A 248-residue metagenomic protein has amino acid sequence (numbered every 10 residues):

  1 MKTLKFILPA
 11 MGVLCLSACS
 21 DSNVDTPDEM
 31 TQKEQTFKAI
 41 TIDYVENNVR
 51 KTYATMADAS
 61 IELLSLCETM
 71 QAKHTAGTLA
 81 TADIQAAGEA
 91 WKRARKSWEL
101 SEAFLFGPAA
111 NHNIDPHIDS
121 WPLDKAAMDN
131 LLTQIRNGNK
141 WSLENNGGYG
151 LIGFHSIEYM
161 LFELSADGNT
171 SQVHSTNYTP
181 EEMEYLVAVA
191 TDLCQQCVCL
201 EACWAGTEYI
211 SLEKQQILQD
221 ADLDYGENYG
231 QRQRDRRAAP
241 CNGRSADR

Functional and structural regions predicted by a protein language model:
M1-L8: Bacterial N-terminal signal peptides that target proteins for export
P9-V13: Hydrophobic helical h-region of N-terminal Sec-dependent signal peptides in bacterial secretory/periplasmic proteins
C15-A18: C-terminal motif of bacterial Sec signal peptides marking the signal peptidase cleavage site
S20-N23: Bacterial signal peptide processing site
T26-R248: Mature extracytoplasmic or organellar-lumen-exposed domains after removal of signal/transit peptides
